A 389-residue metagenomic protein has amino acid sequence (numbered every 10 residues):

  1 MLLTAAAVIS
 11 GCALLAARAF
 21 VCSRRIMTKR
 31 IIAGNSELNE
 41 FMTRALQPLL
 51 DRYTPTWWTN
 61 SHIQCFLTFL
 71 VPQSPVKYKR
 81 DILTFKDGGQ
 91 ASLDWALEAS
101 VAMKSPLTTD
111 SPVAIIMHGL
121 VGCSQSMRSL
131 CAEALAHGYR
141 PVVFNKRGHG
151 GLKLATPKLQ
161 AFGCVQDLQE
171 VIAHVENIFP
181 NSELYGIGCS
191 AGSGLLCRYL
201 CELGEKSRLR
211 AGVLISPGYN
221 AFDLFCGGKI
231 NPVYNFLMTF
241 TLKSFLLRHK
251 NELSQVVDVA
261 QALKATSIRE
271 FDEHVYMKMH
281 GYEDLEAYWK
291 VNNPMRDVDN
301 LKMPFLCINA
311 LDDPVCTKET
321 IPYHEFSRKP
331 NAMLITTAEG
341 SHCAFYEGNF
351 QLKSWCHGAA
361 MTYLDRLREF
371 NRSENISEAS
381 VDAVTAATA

Functional and structural regions predicted by a protein language model:
C12-R44, N177-H280, E286: Alpha/beta-hydrolase-fold enzymes
P55-T109, Y346: N-terminal cap/lid segment of alpha/beta-hydrolase-fold proteins
S111, L120-A132, K318-T320: The serine-hydrolase catalytic nucleophile loop
I115-V121, N309: The conserved beta1-alpha1 loop
S124-M127, H149-Y185: Catalytic nucleophile-loop/oxyanion-hole region of alpha/beta-hydrolase and closely related hydrolase-like folds
C131-A155: Conserved alpha/beta-hydrolase
L301, C307-N309, D313: Short beta-strand/loop motif that positions the catalytic acidic residue of the alpha/beta-hydrolase fold
G340-K353: Catalytic histidine-centered segment of alpha/beta-hydrolase-like enzymes
